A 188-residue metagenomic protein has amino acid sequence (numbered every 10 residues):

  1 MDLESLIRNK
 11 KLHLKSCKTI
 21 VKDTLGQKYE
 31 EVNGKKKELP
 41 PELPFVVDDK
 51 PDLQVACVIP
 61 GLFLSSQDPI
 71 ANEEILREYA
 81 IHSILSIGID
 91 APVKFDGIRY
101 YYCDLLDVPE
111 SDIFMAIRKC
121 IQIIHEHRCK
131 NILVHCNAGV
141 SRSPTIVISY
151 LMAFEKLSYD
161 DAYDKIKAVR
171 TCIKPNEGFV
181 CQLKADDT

Functional and structural regions predicted by a protein language model:
M1-V58, L62, K119, Q182-T188: Non-catalytic regulatory/accessory regions that flank a structured catalytic core
E42-L133, A138, I146-D186: Cysteine-based protein phosphatase catalytic domain of the PTP/DSP
